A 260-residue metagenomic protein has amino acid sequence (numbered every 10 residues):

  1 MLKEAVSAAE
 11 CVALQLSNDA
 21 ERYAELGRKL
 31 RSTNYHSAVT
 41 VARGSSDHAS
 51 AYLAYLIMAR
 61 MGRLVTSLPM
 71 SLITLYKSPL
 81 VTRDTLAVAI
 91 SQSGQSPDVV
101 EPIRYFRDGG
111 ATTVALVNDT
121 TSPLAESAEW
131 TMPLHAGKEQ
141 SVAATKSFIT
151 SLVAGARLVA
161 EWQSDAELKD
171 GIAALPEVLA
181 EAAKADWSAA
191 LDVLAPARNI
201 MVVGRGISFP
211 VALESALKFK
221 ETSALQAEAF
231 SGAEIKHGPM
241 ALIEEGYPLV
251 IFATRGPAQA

Functional and structural regions predicted by a protein language model:
M1, S7, H48-L53, A212-E214 (+1 more regions): Conserved phosphate/anionic-ligand binding catalytic regions in large, soluble enzymes, centered on
M1-H36, E177-K184: An N-terminal, well-structured beta->alpha segment
N18-A24, S67-I73, V114, E181-A185 (+1 more regions): Short gly/ser/thr-rich secondary-structure transition/capping motifs
R22-H36, V81, S188-A197, I243: Glycine-rich phosphate/diphosphate-binding loops that line cofactor/substrate pockets in enzymes
T33-E177, R205, M240-A260: Glycine-rich phosphate-binding loops that contact phosphosugars or nucleotide phosphates
G62, A195-A258: Acidic catalytic cores of enzymes that act on phosphate-bearing nucleotides/polynucleotides
I172-V193: Active-site/ligand-binding-proximal alpha/beta "capping" segment
